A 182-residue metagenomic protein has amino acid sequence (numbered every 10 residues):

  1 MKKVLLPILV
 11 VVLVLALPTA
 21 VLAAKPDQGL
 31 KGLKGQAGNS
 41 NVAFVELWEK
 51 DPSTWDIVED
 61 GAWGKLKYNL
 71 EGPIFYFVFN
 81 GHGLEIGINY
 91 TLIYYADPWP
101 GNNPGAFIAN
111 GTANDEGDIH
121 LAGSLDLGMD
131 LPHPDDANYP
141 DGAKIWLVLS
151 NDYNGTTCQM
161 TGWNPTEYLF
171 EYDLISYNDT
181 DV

Functional and structural regions predicted by a protein language model:
M1-K25: Secretory targeting signatures
A23-V182: N-terminal leader/targeting pre-sequences
